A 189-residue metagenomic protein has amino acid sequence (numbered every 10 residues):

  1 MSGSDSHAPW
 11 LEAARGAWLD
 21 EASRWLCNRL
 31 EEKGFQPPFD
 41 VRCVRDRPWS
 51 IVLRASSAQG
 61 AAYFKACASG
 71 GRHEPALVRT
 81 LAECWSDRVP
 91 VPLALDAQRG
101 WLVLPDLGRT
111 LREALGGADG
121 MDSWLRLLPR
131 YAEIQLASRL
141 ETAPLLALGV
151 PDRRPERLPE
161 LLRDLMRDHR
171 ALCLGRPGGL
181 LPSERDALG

Functional and structural regions predicted by a protein language model:
S2-A17, R54-G71, D186-L188: Short, charge-rich amphipathic segments
S2-V41: Juxta-kinase regulatory segment immediately upstream of eukaryotic protein kinase catalytic domains
A8, A82, L181-P182: Generic structural signal for alpha-helix starts
W10, L115-A118, G179: Short coil/turn segments at secondary-structure junctions
A13, A17, A22, G149-G189: Active-site catalytic-loop/activation-segment of kinase and kinase-like phosphoryl-transfer enzymes
R42-V44, W49-R167, A171: ATP-binding pocket architecture of kinase catalytic cores
